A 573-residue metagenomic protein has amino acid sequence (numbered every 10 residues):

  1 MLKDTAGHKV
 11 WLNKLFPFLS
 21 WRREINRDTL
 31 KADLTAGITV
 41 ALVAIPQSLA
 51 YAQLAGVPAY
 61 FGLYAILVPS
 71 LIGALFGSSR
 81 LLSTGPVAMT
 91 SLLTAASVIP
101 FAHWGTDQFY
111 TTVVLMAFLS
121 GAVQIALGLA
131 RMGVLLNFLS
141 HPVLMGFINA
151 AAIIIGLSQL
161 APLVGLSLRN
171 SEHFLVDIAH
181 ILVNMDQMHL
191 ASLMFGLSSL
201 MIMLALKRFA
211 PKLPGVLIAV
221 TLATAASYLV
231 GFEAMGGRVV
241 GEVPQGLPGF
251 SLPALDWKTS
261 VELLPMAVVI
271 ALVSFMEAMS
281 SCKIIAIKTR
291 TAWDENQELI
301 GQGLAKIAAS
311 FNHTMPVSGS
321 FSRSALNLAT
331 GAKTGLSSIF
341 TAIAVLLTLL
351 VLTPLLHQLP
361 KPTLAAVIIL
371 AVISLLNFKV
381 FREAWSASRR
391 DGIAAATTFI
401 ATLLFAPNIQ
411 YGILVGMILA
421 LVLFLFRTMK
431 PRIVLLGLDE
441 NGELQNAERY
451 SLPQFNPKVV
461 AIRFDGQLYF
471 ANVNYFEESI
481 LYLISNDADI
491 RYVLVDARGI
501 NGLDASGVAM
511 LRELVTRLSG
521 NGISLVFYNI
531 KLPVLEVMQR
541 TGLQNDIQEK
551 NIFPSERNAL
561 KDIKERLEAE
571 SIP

Functional and structural regions predicted by a protein language model:
M1-K9, L560-P573: Intrinsically disordered or compositionally simple regulatory linkers and C-terminal tails in signal-transduction
M1-N441, N456, M510, G542: Transmembrane helical cores of multi-pass ion-transport proteins
S83, F527, I552: Conserved SAM-binding loop
Q245, G466, S555: Active-site donor-binding loop signature of nucleotide-sugar glycosyltransferases
L304, V345, E536, S555-E556: Short secondary-structure boundary/hinge segments and terminal tails
S374-R540, N545-D546, K564-P573: The feature marks cytosolic C-terminal regulatory regions of anion transporters and related permeases
I547-D562: Short acidic-hydrophobic, aromatic-tinged amphipathic segments that line or gate anion-handling sites
